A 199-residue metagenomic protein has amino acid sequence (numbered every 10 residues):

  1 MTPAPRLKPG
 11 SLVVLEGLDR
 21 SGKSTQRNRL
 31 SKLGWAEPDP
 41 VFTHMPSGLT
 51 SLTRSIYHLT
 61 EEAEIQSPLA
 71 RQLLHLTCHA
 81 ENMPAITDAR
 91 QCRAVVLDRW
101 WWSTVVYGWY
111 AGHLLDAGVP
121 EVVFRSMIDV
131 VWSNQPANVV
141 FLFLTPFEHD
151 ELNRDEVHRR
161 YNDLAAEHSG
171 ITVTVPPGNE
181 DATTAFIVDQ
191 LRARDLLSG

Functional and structural regions predicted by a protein language model:
T2-L7, S31, F147-G199: NTP-dependent small-molecule kinase module
L15: Hydrophobic anchor at the beta1->P-loop junction of P-loop NTPases
R20-S21: ATP-binding Walker
S24: Walker A/P-loop
K32-V41: Post-Walker A helix-loop "phosphate-sensing" segment adjacent to the P-loop in P-loop NTPases
V41-G118, V122-V123: ATP-dependent small-molecule kinase phosphotransfer cores that center on conserved nucleotide phosphate-binding segments
T104-D163, P176-P177: A glycine- and Lys/Arg-enriched "phosphate-lid" helix/loop adjacent to the NTP-binding pocket of small-molecule kinases
